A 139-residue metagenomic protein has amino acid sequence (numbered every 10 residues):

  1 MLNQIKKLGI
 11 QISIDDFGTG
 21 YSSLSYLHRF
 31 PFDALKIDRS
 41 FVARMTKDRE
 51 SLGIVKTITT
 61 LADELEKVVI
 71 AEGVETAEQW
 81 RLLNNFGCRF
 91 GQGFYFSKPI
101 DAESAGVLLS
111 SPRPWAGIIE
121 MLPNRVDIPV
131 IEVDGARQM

Functional and structural regions predicted by a protein language model:
K6-M139: EAL-family c-di-GMP phosphodiesterase catalytic domain
